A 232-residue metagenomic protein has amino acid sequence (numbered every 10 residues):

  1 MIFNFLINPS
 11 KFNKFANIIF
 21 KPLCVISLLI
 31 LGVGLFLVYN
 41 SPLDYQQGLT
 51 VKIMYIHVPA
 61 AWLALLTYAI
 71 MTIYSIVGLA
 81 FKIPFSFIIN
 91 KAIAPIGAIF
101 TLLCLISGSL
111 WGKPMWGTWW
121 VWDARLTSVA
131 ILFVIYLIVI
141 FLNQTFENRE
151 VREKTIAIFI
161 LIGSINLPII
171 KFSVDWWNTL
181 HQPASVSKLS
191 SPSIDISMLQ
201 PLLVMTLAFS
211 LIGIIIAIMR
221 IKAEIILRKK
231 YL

Functional and structural regions predicted by a protein language model:
M1-L232: Polytopic transmembrane helical bundles with strong interfacial aromatic enrichment
